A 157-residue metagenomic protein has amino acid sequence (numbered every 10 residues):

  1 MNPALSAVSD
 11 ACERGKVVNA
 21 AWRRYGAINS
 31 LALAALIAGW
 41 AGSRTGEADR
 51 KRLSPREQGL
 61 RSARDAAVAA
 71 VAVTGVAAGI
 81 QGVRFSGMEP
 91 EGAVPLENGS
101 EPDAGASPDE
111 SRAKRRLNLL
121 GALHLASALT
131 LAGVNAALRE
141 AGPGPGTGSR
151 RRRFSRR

Functional and structural regions predicted by a protein language model:
M1-R157: Short amphipathic, positively biased membrane-proximal segments that drive organelle/inner-membrane targeting
